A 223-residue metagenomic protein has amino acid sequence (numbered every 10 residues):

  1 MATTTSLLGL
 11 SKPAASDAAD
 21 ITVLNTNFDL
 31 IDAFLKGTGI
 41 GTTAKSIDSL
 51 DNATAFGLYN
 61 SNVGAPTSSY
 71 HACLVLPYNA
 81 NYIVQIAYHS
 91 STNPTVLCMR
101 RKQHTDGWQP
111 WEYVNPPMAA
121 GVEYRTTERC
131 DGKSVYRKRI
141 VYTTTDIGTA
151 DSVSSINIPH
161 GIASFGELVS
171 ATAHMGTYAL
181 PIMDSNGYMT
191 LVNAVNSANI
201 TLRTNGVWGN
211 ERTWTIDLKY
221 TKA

Functional and structural regions predicted by a protein language model:
M1-K36: Extracellular "spike/adhesin" assembly and maturation modules and analogous cytosolic coiled-coil scaffolds
T5, L10, A19, F56-G64 (+1 more regions): Surface-exposed, low-helix, low-complexity loop/repeat segments of extracellular attachment proteins
S11-P13, V23-N27, A87-S90, C98-Q103 (+2 more regions): Beta-strand-rich, repetitive solenoid scaffolds
T26-L58, Q103-R137, V141, S164: Glycine-rich, low-complexity segments
I31-V96, V169: Glycine-rich, flexible loop motifs
A65-T67, V75-Y78, S134, I140-A223: Extracellular attachment/recognition segments
N79, H89-S91, K102-H104, R129 (+1 more regions): Acidic surface patches and DE-rich sequence motifs
L97-G107, N205-W214: Short, compact, well-ordered microdomains
